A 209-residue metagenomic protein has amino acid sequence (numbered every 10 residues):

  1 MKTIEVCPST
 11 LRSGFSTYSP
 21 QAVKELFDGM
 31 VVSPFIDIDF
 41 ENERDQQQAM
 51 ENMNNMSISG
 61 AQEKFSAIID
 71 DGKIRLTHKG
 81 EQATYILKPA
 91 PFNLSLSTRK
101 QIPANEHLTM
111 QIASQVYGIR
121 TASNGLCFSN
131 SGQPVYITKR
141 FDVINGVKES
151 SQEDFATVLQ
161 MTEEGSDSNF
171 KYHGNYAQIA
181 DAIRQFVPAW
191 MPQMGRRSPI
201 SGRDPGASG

Functional and structural regions predicted by a protein language model:
M1-E41: TRNA-binding/sensing appendages of the translation machinery
M1-I4, L87, S198-P205: Generic low-polarity alpha-helical segments
Q21, E153, H173-A177: Generic alpha-helical secondary structure signal
L26-G29, V158, A182, F186: Residues that form generic nucleotide/phosphate-binding pockets
F40-D167: Conserved ATP-binding subdomain of kinase catalytic cores across diverse folds
K100-Y117, H173-G209: Conserved kinase catalytic-core segment
G165-K171, N175: A short, conserved, highly charged catalytic patch centered on acidic carboxylates
